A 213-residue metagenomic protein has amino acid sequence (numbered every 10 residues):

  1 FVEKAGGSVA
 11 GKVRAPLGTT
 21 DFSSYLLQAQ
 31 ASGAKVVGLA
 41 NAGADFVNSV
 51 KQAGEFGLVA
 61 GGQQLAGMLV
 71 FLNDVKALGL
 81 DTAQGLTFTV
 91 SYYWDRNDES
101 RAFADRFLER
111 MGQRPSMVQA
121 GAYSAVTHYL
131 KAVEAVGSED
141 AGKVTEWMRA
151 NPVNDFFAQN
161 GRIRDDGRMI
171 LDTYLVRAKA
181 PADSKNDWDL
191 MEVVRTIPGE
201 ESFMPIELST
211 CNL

Functional and structural regions predicted by a protein language model:
F1-L213: Extracytosolic ligand-binding ectodomains
